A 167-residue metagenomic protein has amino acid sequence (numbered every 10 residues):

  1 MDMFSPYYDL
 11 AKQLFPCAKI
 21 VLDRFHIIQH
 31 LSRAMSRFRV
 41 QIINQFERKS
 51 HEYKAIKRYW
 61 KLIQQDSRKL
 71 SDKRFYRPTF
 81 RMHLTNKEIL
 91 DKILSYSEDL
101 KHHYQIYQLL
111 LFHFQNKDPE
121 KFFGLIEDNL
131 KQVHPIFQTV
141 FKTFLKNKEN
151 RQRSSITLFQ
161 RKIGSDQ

Functional and structural regions predicted by a protein language model:
M1-K19, F25-I28, E47-Q167: Acidic/histidine-rich catalytic cores and adjacent linkers of DNA breakage/strand-transfer/modification proteins
I27-R48: Short alpha-helix plus adjacent loop in nuclease-associated cores
